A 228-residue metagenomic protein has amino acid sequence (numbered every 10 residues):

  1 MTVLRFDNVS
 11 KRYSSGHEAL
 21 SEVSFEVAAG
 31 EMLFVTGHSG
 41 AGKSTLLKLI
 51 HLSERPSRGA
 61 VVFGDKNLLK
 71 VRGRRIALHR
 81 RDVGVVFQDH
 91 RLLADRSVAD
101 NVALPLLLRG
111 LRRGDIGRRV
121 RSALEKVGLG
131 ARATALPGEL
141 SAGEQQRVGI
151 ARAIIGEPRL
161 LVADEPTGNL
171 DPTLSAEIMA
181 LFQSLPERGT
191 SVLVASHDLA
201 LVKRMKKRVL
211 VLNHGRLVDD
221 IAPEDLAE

Functional and structural regions predicted by a protein language model:
S14, L68-G84, R113, L185-E187: ABC ATPase NBD coupling module
H51: Helix-to-loop junction immediately C-terminal to a conserved catalytic motif
G59-N67: Conserved ABC transporter NBD signature motif
R96-L104: Short coil-to-helix segment of the ABC ATPase nucleotide-binding domain corresponding to the Q-loop/switch region
L136-L140, E144-Q146: Conserved ABC ATPase signature
E157: Conserved catalytic motifs of ABC-family nucleotide-binding domains
L161-D164: Catalytic Walker B motif of ABC-type/P-loop ATPase nucleotide-binding domains
